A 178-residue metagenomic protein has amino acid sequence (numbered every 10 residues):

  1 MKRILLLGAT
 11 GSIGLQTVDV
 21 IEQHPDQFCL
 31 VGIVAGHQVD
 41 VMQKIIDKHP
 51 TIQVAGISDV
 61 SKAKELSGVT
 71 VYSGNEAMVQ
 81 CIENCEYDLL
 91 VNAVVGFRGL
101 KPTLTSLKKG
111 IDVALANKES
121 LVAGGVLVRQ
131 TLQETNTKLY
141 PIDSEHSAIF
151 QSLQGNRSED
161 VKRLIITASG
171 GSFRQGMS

Functional and structural regions predicted by a protein language model:
M1-F97: N-terminal glycine-/serine-/threonine-rich beta1-alpha1-beta2 phosphate-ribose binding loop of Rossmann-like
G8, G32-V34, A93, A116 (+2 more regions): Short beta-strand segments
I46, L127-Y140, L153-L164: Basic phosphate/pyrophosphate-binding loop/patch that engages nucleotide-derived ligands
S58, A116-K118: Short beta->alpha connector loops at strand-helix junctions that form conserved, small/polar/Pro-enriched
K62-K64, S120-G124, H146-A148, S172-F173: Short gly/pro/ser/thr-enriched loop/turn and capping motifs at secondary-structure boundaries
F97-K109, K118-T137: Rossmann-fold NAD(P)-binding glycine/threonine-rich loop
D112-V113: A short hydrophobic/small-residue beta-strand
H146-S178: Conserved anion/nucleotide-ligand pocket segment
